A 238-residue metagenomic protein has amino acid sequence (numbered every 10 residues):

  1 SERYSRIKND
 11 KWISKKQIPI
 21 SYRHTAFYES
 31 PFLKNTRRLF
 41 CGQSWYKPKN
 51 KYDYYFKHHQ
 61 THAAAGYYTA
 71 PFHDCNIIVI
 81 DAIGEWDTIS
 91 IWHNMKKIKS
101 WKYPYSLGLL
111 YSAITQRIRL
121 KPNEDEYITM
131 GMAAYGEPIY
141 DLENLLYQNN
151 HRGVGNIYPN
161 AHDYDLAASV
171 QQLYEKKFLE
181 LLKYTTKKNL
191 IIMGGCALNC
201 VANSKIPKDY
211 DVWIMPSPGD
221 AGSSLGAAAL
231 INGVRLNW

Functional and structural regions predicted by a protein language model:
S1-W238: Short acidic/glycine-rich loops and adjacent helix/strand connectors that line catalytic pockets where negatively
